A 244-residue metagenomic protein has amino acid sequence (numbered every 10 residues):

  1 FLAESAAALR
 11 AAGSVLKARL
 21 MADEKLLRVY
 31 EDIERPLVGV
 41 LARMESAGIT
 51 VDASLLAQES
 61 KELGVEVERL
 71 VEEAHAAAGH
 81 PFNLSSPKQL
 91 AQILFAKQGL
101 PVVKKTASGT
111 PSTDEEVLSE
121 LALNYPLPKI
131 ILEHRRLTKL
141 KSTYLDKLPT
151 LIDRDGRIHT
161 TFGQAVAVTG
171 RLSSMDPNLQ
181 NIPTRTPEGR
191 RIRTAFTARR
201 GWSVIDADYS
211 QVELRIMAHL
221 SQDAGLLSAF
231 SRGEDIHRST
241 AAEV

Functional and structural regions predicted by a protein language model:
L2-P187, T197, G201-S203, S210-E213 (+2 more regions): Conserved "right-hand" nucleotidyltransferase catalytic core of DNA-directed polymerases
Y30, F230-S231: A generic helix-loop boundary/linker signal
R190, L214-R215, R238-S239: Feature representing long, continuous alpha-helical segments
G225-S228: Conserved divalent-metal-coordinating catalytic cores that perform phosphate/pyrophosphate/nucleotidyl transfer
R232-V244: Generic long, charged, amphipathic alpha-helical segments
